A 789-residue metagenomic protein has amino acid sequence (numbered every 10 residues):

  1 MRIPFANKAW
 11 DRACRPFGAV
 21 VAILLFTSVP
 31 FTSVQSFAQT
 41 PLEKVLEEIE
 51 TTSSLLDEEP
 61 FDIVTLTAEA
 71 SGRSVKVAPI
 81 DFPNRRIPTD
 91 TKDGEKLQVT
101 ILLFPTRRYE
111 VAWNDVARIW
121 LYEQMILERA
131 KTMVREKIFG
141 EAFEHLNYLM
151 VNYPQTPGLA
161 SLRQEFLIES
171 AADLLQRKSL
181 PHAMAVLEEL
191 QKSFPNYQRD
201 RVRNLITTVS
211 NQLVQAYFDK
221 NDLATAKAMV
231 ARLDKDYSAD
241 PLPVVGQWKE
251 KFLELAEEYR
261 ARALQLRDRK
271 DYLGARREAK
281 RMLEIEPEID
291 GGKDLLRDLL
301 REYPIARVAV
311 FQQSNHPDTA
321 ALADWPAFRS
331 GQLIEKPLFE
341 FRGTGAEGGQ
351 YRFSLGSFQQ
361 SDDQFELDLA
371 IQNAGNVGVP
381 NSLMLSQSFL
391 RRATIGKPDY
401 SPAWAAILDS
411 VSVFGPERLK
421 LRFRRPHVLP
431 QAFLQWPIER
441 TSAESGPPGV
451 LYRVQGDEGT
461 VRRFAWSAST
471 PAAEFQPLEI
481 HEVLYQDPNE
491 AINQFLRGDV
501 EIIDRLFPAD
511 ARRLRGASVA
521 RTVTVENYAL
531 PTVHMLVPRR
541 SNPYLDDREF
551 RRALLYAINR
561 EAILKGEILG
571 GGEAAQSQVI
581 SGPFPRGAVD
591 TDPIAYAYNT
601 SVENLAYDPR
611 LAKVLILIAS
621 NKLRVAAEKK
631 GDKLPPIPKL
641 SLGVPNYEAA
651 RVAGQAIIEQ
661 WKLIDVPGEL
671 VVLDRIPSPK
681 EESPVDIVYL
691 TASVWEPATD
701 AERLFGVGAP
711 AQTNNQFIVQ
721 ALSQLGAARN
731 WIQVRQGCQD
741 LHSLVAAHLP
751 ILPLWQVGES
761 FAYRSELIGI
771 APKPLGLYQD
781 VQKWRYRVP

Functional and structural regions predicted by a protein language model:
D240-P241, G459-T460, I618-T691: Ligand/substrate-recognition segments at binding pockets and active sites
L264, D290, S577, E669-P677 (+2 more regions): Extracytoplasmic/peripheral linker and loop segments enriched in polar/acidic and small residues with frequent Thr/Pro
V310-D363, P447-P448: N-terminal lobe/hinge region of extracytoplasmic solute-binding protein
F328-Q332, K336, G343-T344, P416 (+4 more regions): Gly/Pro-rich hinge or "lid" segments in bacterial periplasmic/extracellular proteins
Q364, A370, A374-V379, D399-A443: Surface-exposed binding/hinge segments that line and control ligand-binding clefts or catalytic entry sites
Q372-G375, S467-R513: Ligand-site clamp/hinge motif
A574-V625, N646-V652: Structural transition elements
Y763-P789: Long beta-strand-rich cores associated with HINT superfamily self-processing modules
